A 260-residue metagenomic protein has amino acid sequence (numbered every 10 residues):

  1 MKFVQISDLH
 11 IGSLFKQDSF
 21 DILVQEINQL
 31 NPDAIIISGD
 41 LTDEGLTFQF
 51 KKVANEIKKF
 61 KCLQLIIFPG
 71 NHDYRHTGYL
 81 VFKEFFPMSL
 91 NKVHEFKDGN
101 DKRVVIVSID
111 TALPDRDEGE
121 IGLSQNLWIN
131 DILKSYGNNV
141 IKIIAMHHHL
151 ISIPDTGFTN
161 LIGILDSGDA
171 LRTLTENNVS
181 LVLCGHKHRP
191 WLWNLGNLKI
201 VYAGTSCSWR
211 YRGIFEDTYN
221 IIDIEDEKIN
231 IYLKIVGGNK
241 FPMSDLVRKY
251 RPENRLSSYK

Functional and structural regions predicted by a protein language model:
M1-K52, E56: N-terminal active-site segment of His-dependent metallophosphoesterases
M1-V4, H94-S108, G137-I141, N194-I200: Beta-strand-turn-beta hairpins that frame and shape the catalytic cleft of phosphate-ester-processing enzymes
Q5-S7, I35-D40, L65-N71, D110 (+3 more regions): Active-site neighborhood of phospho(di)ester-bond hydrolases with catalytic His/Asp-centered motifs
G12-F15, D43-T47, N71-Y79, P114-D117 (+3 more regions): Active-site environment of divalent metal-dependent phosphoester hydrolases
K51-D131, Y136, D169, T173-T175 (+1 more regions): Extended active-site neighborhood of metal-dependent phosphoesterases/phosphodiesterases
Y136-D155: Short acidic, glycine-rich surface-loop motifs adjacent to enzyme active sites
F158-N230: Conserved beta-sheet core of the metallophosphoesterase superfamily
E225-K260: A short C-terminal boundary segment appended to hydrolase-like catalytic domains
